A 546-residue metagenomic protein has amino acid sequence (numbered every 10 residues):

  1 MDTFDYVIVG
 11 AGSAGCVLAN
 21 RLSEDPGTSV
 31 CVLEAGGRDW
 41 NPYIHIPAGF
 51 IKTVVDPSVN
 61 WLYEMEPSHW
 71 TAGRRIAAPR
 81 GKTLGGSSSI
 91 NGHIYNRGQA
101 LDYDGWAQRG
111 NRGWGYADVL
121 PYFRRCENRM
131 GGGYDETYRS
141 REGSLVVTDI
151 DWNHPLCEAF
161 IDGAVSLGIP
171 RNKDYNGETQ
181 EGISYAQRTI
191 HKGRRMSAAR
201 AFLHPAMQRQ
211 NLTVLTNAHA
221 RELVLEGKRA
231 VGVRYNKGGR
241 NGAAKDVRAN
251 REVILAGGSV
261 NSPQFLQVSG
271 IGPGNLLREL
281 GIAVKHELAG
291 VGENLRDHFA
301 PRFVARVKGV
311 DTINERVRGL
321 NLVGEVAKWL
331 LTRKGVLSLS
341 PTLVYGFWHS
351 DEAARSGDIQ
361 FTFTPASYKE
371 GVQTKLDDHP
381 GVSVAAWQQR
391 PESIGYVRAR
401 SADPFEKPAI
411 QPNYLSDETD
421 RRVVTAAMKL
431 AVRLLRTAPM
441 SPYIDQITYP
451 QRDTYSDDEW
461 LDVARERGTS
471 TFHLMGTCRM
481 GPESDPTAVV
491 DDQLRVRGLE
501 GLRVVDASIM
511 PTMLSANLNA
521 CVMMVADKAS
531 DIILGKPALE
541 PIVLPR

Functional and structural regions predicted by a protein language model:
M1-R546: N-terminal redox-cofactor-binding region of secreted/periplasmic oxidoreductases
